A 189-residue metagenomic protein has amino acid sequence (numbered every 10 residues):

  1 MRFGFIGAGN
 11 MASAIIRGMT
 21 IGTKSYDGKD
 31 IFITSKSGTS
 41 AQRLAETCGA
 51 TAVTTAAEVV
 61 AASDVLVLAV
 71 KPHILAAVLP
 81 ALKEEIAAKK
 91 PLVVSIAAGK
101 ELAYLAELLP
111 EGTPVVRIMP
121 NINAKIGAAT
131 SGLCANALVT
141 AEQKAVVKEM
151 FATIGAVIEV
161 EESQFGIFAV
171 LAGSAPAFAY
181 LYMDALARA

Functional and structural regions predicted by a protein language model:
M1, K29, A50, P91 (+2 more regions): A structural micro-motif
M1-T54, E58-A61, A128-A129: NAD(P)+-binding Rossmann beta1-loop-alpha1 motif at the extreme N-terminus of oxidoreductases
F3, V116, F165-V170: Short pre-catalytic strand/loop immediately N-terminal to key active-site residues, enriched for Gly-Thr
G4, S25, E85-A87, L108-L109 (+4 more regions): Solvent-exposed alpha-helices and their adjacent loops that cap or buttress functional pockets in soluble metabolic
F5, T34, V53, L68-A69 (+2 more regions): Active-site-adjacent beta-strand anchor residues
I16, G38, T47-C48, A56-L68 (+1 more regions): Rossmann-like NAD(P)(H) cofactor-binding subdomain of soluble oxidoreductases
Y104-T113, T130-I167, Y180-A189: Internal alpha-helical scaffold of NAD(P)-dependent oxidoreductase catalytic cores
A175: Aromatic-residue-lined binding/catalytic grooves and analogous aromatic/hydrophobic interfacial grooves in multimeric
